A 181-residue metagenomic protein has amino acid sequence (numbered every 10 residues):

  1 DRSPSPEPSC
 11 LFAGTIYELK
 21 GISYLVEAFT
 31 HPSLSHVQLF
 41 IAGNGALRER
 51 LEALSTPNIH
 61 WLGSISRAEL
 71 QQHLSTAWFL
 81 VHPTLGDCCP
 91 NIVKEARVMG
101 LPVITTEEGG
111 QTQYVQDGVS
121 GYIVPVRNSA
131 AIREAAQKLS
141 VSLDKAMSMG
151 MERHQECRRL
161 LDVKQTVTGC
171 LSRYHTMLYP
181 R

Functional and structural regions predicted by a protein language model:
P8, F12-H31, I41, A46-E49 (+1 more regions): A conserved mid-protein helix/loop that constitutes part of the nucleotide-sugar donor-binding site
E49-A68: Nucleotide-activated donor-binding/catalytic signature segment of Leloir-type glycosyltransferases, i.e., the conserved
S64-I65, Q72-A77: Short alpha-helical donor nucleotide-sugar binding micro-motif in glycosyltransferases
Q71, P90-V98, T112-Q113, V119: Short alpha-helical segment that forms part of, or immediately flanks, the ligand-binding pocket in carbohydrate-active
L85: Aromatic "clamp/platform" in nucleotide-sugar-dependent glycosyltransferases that forms part of the donor/acceptor
P102-T105: Short hydrophobic beta-strand element within catalytic cores of glycosyltransferases and related nucleotide-activated
D117-G118, Y122-S129, K138-L143: Conserved acidic donor-binding segment of nucleotide-sugar-dependent glycosyltransferases
D144-H175: A charged, aromatic-enriched C-terminal amphipathic alpha-helix characteristic of glycosyltransferases across folds
